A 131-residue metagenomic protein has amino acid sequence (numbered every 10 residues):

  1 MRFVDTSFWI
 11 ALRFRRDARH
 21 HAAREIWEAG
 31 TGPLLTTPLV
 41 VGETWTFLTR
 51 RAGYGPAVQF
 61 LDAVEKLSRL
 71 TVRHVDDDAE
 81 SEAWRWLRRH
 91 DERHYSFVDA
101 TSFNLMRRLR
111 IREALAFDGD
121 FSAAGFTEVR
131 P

Functional and structural regions predicted by a protein language model:
M1, F103, R107-P131: Acidic, PIN/NYN-like endoribonuclease modules and their adjacent C-terminal/linker elements
M1-T36, T49-D62, R130: Short, well-structured N-terminal submotif of metal-dependent ribonuclease cores
D5, E43, D99, D118: Acidic active-site catalytic centers that drive phospho-/nucleotidyl reactions and related ester hydrolyses
F8-W9, E43-T44, E82: A general alpha-helix detector
A29-T31, L67, A124: Structured helix-beta-strand junction loops
P33, R69-T71, T127: Conserved beta-strand segments of alpha/beta enzyme cores
L70-E113: Active-site neighborhoods of divalent-metal-dependent phosphate/nucleic-acid chemistry enzymes
